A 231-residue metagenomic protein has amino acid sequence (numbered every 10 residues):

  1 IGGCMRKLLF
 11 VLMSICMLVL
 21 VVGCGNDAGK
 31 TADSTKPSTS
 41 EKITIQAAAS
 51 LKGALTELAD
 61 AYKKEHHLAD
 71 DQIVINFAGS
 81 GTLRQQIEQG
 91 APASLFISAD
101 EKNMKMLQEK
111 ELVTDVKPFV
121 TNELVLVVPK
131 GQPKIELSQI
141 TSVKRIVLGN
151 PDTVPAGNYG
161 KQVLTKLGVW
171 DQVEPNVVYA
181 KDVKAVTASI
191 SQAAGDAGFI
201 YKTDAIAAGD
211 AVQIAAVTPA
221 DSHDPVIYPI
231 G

Functional and structural regions predicted by a protein language model:
G3-A28: Sec-dependent N-terminal signal peptides of Gram-positive bacterial secreted proteins and lipoproteins
C24-K63, G81, Q85-E88, D100-E101 (+3 more regions): Exported/periplasmic ABC-transporter solute-binding proteins
A61-V74: Signal peptide-proximal N-terminal region of secreted/periplasmic/extracellular or secretory-lumen proteins
D71-A91: N-terminal, post-signal-peptide region of Sec/Tat-exported proteins
A91-P92, V113: Short glycine-enriched, charge-decorated loop/helix-capping segments at active-site entrances that position
S94-S98: Periplasmic-binding protein-like
E111, D115-K117: Central helical "cap/lid" subdomain
